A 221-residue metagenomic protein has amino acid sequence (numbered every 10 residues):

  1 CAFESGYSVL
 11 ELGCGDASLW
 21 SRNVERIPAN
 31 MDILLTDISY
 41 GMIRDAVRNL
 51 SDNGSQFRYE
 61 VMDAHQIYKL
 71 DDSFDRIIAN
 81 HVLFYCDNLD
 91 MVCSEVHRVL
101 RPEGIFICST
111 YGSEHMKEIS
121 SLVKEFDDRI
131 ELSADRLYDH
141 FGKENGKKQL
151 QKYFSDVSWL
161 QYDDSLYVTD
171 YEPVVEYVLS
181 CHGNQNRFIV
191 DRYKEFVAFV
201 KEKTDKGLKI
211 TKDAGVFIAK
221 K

Functional and structural regions predicted by a protein language model:
A2-S8: Short helix-loop-beta connector
S8-I67: Class I SAM-dependent methyltransferase SAM/SAH-binding core
D16-S18, L137-K152, D156-K221: Conserved Class I S-adenosyl-L-methionine
H65-I77: A short acidic, Gly/Pro-enriched loop at the edge of an enzyme's catalytic core that lines a small-molecule cofactor
R76-L89: A short SAM/SAH-binding and catalytic strip from SAM-dependent methyltransferases
D90-P102: A short glycine-rich, Lys/Arg-flanked "PGG" loop and its adjoining helix->strand segment in the class I
I107-R129: Conserved class I S-adenosyl-L-methionine
